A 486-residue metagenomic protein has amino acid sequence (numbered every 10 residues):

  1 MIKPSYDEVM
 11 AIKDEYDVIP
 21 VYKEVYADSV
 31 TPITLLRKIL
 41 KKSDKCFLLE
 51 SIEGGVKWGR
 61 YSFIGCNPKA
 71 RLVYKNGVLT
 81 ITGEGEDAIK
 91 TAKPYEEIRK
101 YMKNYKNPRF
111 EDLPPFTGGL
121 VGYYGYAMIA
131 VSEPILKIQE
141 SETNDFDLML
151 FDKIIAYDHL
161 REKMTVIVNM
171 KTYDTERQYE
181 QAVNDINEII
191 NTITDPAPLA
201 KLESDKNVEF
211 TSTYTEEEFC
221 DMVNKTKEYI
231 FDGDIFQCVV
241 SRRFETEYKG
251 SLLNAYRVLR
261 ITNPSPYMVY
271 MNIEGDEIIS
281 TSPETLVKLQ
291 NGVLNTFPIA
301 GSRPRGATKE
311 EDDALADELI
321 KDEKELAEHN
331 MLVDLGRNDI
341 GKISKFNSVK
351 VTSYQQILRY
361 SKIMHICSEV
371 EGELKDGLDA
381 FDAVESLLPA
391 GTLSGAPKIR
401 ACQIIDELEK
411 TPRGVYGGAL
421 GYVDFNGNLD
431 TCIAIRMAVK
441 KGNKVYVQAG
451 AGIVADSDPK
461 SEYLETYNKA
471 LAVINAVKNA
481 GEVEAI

Functional and structural regions predicted by a protein language model:
M1-I486: Extended alpha-helical targeting/anchoring segments, especially N-terminal organellar/secretory targeting helices
